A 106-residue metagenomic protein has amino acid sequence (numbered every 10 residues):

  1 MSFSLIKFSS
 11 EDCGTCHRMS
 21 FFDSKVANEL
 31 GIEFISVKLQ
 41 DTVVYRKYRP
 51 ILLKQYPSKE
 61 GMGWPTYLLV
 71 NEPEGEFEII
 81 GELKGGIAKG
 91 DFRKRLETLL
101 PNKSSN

Functional and structural regions predicted by a protein language model:
M1-I32: Local sequence-structure signature of Cys/Sec-based thiol-disulfide redox active-site neighborhoods
F8, G31-P50: Thiol-based oxidoreductase modules, predominantly thioredoxin-like and allied folds used for disulfide exchange
G14-D23, T42-K47, I51-M62: Chalcogenol-based redox active-site neighborhoods
D23-A27, L52, L96-K103: Hydrophobic, Leu/Ile/Phe/Ala-enriched alpha-helical segments that form helix-helix packing faces
M62-N106: Non-catalytic, surface beta->alpha helical segment in thiol-disulfide oxidoreductase systems
